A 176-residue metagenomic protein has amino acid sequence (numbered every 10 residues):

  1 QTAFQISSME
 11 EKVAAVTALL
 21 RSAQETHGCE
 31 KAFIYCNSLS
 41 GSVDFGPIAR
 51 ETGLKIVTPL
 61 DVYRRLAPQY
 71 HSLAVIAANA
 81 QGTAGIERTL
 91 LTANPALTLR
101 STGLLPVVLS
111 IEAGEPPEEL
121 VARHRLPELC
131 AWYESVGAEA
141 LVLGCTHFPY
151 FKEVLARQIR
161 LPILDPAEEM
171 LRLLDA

Functional and structural regions predicted by a protein language model:
Q1-A176: Non-catalytic structural scaffold of enzyme domains
